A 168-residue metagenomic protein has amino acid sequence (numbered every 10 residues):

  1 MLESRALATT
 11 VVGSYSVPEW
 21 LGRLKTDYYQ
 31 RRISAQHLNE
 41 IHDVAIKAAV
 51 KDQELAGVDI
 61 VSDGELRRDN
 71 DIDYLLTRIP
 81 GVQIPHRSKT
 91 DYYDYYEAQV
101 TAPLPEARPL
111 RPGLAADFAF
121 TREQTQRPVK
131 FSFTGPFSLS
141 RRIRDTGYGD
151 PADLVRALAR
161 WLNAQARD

Functional and structural regions predicted by a protein language model:
M1-D168: Domain-level signal for soluble alpha/beta catalytic cores
